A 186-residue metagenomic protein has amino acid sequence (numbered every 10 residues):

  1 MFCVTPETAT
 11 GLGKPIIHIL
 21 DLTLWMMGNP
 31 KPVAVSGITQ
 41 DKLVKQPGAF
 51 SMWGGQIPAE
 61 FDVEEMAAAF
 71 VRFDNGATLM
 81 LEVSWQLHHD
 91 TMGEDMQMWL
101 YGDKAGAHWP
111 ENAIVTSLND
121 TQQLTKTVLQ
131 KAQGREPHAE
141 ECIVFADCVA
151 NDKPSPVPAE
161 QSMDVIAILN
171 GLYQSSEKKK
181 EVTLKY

Functional and structural regions predicted by a protein language model:
M1-F61, K179: Predominantly a Rossmann-like dinucleotide-binding segment in NAD(P)-dependent oxidoreductases
E7-L12, Q56-P58, L129-Q133, N151-S155 (+1 more regions): Active-site rim elements
P15, D62-E65, E141, P158-D164: An acidic site on a long C-lobe helix of protein kinase domains
I19-L20, A139-I143, L169: A general structural signal for well-ordered alpha-helical segments in protein cores
W25-P30, G106-A107, L172-S175: Phosphate/oxyanion-binding loops and surfaces in catalytic or ligand/nucleic-acid-binding neighborhoods
S36-I38, E82, K185: Solvent-exposed beta-strand sheet faces enriched in polar/charged residues
I57-A67, R72-E140: NAD(P)-dinucleotide binding in Rossmann-like oxidoreductases
D74, F145-Y186: C-terminal helix-rich "cap/oligomerization" subdomain common to oxidoreductases
